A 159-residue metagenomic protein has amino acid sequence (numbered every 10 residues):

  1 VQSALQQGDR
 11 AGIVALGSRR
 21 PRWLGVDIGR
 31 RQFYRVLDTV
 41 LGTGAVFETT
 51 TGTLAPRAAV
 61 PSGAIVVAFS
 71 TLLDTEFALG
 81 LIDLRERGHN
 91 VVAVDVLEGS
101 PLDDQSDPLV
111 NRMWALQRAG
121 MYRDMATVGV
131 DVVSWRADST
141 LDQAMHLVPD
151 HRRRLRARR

Functional and structural regions predicted by a protein language model:
Q2-R159: Exposed, interaction-prone extracellular/peripheral surfaces
